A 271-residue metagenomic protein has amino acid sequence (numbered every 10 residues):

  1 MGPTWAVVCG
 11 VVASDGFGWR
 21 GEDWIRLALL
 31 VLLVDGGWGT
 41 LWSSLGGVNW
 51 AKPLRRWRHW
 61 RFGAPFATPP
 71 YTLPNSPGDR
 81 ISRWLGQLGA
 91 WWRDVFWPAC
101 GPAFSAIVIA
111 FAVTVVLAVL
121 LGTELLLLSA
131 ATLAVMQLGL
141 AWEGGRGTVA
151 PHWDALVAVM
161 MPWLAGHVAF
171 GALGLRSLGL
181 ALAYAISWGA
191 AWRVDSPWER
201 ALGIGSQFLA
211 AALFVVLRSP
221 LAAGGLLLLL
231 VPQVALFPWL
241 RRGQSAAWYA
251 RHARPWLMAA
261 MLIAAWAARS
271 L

Functional and structural regions predicted by a protein language model:
M1-A141, D154-S196, A201-L271: Hydrophobic alpha-helical transmembrane segments
P151: Short acidic/histidine-rich active-site segments
